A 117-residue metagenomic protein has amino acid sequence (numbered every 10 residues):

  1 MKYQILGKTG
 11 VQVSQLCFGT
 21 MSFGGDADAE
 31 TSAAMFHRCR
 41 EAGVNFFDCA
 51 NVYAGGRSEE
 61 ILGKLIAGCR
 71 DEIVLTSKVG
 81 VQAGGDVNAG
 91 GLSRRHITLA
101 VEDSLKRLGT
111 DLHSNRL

Functional and structural regions predicted by a protein language model:
M1-V74: N-terminal binding-site loop/beta-alpha segment at the start of enzyme catalytic domains that lines or forms
G7-F23, T76-A89, L112, L117: N-terminal small/glycine-rich loop or linker at the start of catalytic domains across soluble metabolic enzymes
E41, G85-L117: Glycine/proline-rich, positively charged, aromatic-decorated active-site loop/lid region on the catalytic face
F46-A50, S77-V79, L105-G109: Short C-terminal domain-edge/linker segments immediately following a structured domain
Y53-G56, S77, R94-I97: A short linear-motif detector with a strong N-terminal bias
I61-L65, K78, H96-D103: Generic beta-strand or strand-like secondary-structure segments
